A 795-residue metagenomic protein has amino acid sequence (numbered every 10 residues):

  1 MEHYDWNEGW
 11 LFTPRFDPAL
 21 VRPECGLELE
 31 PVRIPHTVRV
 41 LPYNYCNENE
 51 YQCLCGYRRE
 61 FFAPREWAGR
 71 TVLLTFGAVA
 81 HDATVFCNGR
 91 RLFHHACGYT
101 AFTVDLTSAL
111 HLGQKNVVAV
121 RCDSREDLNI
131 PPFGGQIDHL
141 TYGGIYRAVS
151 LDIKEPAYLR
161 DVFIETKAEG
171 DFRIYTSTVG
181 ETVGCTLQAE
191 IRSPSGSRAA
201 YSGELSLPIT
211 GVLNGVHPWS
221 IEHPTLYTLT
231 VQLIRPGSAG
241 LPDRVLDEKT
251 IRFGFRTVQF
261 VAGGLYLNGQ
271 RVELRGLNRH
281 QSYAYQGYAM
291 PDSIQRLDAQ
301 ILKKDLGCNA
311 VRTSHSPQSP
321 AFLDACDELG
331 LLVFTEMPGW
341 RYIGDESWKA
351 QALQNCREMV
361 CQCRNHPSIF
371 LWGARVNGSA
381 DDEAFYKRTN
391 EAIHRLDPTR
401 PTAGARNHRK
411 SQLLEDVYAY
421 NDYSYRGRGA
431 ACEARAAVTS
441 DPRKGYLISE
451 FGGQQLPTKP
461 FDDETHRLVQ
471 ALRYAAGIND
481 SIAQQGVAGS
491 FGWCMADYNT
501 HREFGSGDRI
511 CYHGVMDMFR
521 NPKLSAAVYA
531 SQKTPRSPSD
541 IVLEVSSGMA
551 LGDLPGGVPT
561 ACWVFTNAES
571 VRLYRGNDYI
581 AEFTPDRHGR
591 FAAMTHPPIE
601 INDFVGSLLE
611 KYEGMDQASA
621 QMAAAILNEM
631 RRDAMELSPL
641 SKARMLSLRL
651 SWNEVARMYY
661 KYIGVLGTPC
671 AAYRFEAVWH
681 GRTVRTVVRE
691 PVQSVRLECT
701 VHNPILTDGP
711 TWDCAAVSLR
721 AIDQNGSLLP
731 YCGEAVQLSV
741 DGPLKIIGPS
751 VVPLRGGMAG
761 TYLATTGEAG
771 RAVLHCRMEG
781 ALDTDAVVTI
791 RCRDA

Functional and structural regions predicted by a protein language model:
M1-P42, R121, A471, A475-I478 (+4 more regions): Accessory carbohydrate-binding/adhesion or oligomerization-edge regions at the termini of glycan-active proteins
H3-F16, T37, E48, Q52-L159 (+6 more regions): Accessory beta-strand-rich segments of carbohydrate-active enzymes
V38-A63, W67-F76, A80-C87, F93-A96 (+4 more regions): Active-site-adjacent substrate/metal-binding segments within catalytic domains of carbohydrate-active enzymes
H111-K115, G180-Q259: Extended acidic/polar, glycine-enriched regions that form or flank non-catalytic beta-rich accessory modules
R173-Y175, Q300-L302, A310-A527, Q532 (+3 more regions): Substrate-binding/catalytic cleft of secreted carbohydrate-active enzymes, primarily glycoside hydrolases
I174-S177, V231-L233, C562-T566, D713-P730 (+1 more regions): Beta-strand-rich structural segments
C185-Q188, E222-L226, P559, N567 (+6 more regions): Short flexible loop/turn segments that cap and initiate beta-strands
P559, V692-Q724, P730: Beta-strand-rich domain onsets/edges
